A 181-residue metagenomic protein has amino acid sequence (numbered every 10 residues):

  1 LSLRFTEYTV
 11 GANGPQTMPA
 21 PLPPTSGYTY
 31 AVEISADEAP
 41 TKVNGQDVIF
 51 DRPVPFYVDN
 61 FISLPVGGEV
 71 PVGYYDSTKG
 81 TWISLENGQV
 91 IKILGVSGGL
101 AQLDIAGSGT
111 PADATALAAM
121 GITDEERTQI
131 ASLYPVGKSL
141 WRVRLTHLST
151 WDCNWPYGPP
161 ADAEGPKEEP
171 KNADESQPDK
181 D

Functional and structural regions predicted by a protein language model:
L1-T6, D59-S63, L148, N154-G158: Proline-anchored loop/turn motifs at beta-strand termini and strand-loop-strand connectors
R4-S84, I91-L94, D104-A112, A116 (+2 more regions): Proteolytic processing hotspots in large secreted/extracellular or virion-associated proteins and select intracellular
Y75-T78, Q102-S132, V136-S139, T146-D181: Low-complexity, acidic Ser/Thr/Pro-rich "mucin-like" tracts of secreted and single-pass surface proteins
Q89-V90, L148: Polyanion-binding and phosphate-handling cores
L94-G95, A173: Charge-rich, low-complexity amphipathic helices in intrinsically disordered tails/linkers adjacent to domains
G98-G99: Extended hydrophobic/aromatic segments used for targeting, binding, or gating
